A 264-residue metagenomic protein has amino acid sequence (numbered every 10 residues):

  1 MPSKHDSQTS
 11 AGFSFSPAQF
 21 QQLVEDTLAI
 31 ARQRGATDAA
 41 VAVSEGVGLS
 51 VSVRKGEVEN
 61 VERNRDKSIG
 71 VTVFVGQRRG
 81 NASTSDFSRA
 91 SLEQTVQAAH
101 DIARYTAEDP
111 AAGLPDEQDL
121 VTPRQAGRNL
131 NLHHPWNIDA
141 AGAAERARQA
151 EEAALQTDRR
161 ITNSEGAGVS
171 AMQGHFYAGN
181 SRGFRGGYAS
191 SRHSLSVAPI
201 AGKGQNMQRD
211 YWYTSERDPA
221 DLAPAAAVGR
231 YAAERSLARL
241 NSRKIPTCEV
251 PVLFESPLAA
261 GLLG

Functional and structural regions predicted by a protein language model:
M1-G264: Active-site bordering "gate/hinge" segments that shape substrate access to catalytic or cofactor-binding pockets
